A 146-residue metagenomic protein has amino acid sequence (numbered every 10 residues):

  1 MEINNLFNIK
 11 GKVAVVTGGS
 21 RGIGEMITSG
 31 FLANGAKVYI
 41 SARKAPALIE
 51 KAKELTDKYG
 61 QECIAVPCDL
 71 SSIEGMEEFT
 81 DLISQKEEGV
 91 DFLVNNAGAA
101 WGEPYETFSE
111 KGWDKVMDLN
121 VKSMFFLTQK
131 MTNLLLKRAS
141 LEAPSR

Functional and structural regions predicted by a protein language model:
K12, E62, G89-V90, L135-R146: Active-site loop of short-chain dehydrogenase/reductase
V13, S20-G22: Conserved glycine-rich cofactor-binding loop
N34-K51: Conserved glycine-rich Rossmann-like NAD(P)H-binding loop of the short-chain dehydrogenase/reductase
A45-P46, P67-F79, E110: The beta1-alpha1 cofactor-binding region of Rossmann-like NAD(H)/NADP(H)-dependent oxidoreductases
N96-W101: Conserved NAD(P)H cofactor-binding loop of Rossmann-fold oxidoreductase domains
P104-Y105, S109-M117: Substrate-binding pocket helix/loop in short-chain dehydrogenase/reductase
T128-Q129: A short, exposed helix-loop element centered on a Lys and neighboring polar residues
